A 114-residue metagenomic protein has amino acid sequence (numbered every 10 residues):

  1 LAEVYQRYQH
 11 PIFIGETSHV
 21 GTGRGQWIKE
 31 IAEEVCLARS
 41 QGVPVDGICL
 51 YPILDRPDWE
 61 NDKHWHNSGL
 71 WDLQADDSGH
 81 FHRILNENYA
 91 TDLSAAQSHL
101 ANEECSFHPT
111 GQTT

Functional and structural regions predicted by a protein language model:
L1-R24, P52-D55, H64: Glycoside hydrolase catalytic-domain groove-lining segments
Y8-P11, V43-G47: Loop/turn elements at helix/coil->beta-strand transitions in domains of secreted/extracellular proteins
Q26-E30, E34-A38, P44-G47, Y51-T114: Aromatic-rich peripheral "rim/lid" segments of glycoside hydrolase catalytic domains that contact and position glycan
